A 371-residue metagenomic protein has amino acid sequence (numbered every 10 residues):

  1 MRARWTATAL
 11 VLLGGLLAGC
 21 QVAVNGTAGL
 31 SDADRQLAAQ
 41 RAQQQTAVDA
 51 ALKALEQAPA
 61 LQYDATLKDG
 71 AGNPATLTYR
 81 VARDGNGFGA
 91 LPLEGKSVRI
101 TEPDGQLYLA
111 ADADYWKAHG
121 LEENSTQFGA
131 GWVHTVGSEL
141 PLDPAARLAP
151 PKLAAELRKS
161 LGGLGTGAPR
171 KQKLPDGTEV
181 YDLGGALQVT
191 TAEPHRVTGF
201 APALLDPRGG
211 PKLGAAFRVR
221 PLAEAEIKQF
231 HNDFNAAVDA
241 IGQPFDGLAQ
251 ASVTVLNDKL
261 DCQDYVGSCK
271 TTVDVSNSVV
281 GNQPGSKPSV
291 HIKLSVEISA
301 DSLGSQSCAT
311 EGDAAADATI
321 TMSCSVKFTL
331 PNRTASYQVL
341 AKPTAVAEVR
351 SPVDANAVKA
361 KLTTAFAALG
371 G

Functional and structural regions predicted by a protein language model:
M1-V11: N-terminal export and membrane-targeting signals
G15-G19: C-terminal motif of bacterial Sec signal peptides marking the signal peptidase cleavage site
A23-P103, L157-L174, F217-N277, T363-G371: Extracytoplasmic low-complexity, Pro/Thr/Ser/Ala/Gly-rich segments that lie immediately after a secretion/anchoring
D84-L148: An acidic-aromatic
L91-G95, A110-Y115, D182-L187, F200-D206: Secondary-structure transition/turn motif
T135, P207-E226: A recognition module on extended beta-rich or small alphabeta surfaces enriched in W/G with H and D/E
S138-P202, V266-S268: Extended beta-strand-rich segments in extracellular/periplasmic secretory proteins, especially within noncatalytic
D246-G371: Beta-strand-enriched, solvent-exposed domains that form extended recognition/catalytic surfaces
